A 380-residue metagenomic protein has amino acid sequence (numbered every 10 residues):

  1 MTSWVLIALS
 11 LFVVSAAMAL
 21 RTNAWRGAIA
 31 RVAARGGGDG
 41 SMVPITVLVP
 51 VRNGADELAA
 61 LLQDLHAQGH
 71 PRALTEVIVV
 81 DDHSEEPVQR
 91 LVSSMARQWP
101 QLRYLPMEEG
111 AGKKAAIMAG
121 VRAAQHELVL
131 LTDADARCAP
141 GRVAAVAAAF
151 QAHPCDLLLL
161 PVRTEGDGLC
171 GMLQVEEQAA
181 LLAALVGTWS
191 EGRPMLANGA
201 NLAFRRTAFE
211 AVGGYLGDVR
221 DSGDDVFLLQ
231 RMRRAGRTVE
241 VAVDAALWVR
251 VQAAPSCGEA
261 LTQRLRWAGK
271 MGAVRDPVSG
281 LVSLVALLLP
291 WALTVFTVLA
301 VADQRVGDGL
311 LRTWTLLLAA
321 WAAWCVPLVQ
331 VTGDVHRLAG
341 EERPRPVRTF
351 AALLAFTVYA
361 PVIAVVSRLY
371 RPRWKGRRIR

Functional and structural regions predicted by a protein language model:
M1-D39, A184, L353: N-terminal membrane-anchoring/stem segments of glycan-assembly enzymes
I7, N23, V282-Y370: Membrane-embedded multi-pass helical conduit in multi-pass membrane proteins, especially envelope-biosynthetic
Q63-L74: Short, acidic, metal-binding catalytic loop of nucleotide-sugar glycosyltransferases
I78-L91, E109, A136: A conserved acidic beta->alpha catalytic loop
E86-P87, A134-A149: Acidic donor-binding/catalytic loop of UDP-sugar-dependent glycosyltransferases, especially processive GT2
M107-A124, A145: Glycine-rich, basic loop-to-helix element that forms the pyrophosphate-binding segment of sugar-nucleotide handling
V129: Short aromatic/hydrophobic "clamp" motif used to bind/position activated sugar donors
F150-H153, L157-L182, E210, L216-S279: Catalytic donor/gating beta->alpha subdomain of glycosyltransferases that bind UDP-sugars
